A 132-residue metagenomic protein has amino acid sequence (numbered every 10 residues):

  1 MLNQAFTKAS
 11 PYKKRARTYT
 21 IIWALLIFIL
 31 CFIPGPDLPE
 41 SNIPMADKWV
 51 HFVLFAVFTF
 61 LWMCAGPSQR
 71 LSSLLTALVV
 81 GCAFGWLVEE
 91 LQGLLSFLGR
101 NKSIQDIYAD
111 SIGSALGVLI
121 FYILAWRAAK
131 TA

Functional and structural regions predicted by a protein language model:
M1-I104, S111, A115-A132: Bulky hydrophobic segments
